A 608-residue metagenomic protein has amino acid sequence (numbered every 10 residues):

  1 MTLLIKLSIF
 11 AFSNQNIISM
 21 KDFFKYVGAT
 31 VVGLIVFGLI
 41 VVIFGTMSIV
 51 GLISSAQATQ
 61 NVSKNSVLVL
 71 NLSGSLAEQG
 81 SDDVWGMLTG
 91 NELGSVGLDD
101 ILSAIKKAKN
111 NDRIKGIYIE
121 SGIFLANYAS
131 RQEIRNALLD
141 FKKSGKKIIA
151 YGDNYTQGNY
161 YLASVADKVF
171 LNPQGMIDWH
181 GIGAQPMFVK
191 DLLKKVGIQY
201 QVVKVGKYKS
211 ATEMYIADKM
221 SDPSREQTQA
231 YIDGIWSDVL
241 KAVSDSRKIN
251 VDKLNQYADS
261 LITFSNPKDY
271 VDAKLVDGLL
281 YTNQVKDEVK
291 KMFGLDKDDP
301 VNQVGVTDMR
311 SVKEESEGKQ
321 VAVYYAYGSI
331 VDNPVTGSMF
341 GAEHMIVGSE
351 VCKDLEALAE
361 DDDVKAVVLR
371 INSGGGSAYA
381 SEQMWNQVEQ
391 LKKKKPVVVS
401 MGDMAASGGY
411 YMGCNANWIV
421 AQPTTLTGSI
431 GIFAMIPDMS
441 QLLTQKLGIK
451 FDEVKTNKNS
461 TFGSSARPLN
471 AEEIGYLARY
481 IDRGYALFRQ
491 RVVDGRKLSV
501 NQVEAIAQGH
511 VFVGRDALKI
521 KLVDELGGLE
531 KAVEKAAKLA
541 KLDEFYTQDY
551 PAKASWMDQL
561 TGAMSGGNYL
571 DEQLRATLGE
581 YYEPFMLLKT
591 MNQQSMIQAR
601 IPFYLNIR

Functional and structural regions predicted by a protein language model:
K6-N16: Short, positively charged and aromatic/hydrophobic N-terminal segments
K21-N61, N65: N-terminal type II signal-anchor transmembrane helix that functions as the membrane-insertion/stop-transfer segment
F24-I43, V271-V301: Helix-enriched interaction subdomains in cytosolic or periplasmic regions, typified by TIR/SEFIR signaling/NADase cores
S66-P186, E315-L442: Cleft-lining beta-strand/loop regions that shape enzyme active-site pockets
K190-E288, S440-I520, D524-L526, E530-A536 (+1 more regions): Charged, glycine-interspersed solvent-exposed loop segments at helix/strand-loop junctions that cap or gate access
D245-S246, D277-Q320, F433, R489-G495 (+1 more regions): C-terminal long alpha-helix characteristic of the crotonase
G318-V321, Y325-D361, Y480, P551-R608: Intrinsic disorder and flexible/low-complexity segments
F340-I346, V351-V364, V398-S407, M412-C414 (+2 more regions): C-terminal soluble interaction/assembly domains
